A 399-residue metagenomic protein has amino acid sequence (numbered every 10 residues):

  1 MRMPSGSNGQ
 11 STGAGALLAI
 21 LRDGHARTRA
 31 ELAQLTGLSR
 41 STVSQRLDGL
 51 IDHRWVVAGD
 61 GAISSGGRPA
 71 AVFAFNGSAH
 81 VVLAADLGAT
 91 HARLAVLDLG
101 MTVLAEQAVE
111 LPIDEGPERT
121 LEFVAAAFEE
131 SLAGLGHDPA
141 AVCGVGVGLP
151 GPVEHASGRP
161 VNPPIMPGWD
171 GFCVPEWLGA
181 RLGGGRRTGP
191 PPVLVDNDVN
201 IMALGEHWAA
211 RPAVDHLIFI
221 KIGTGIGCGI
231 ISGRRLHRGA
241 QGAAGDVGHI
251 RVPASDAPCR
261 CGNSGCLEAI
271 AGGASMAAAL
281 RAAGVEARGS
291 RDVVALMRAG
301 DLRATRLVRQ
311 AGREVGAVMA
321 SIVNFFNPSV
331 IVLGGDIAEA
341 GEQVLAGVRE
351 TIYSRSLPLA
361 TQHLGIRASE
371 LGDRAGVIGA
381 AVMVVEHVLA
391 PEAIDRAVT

Functional and structural regions predicted by a protein language model:
M1-P69, F73, E392-T399: Nucleotide/phosphate-binding catalytic cleft detector across ATP-hydrolyzing and phosphate-transferring enzymes
G6, S11, A19-R22, L194-W208 (+1 more regions): Glycine-rich phosphate-binding/hydrolytic loop that grips phosphoryl groups
T28, S264-V332, G365: A mobile "lid/hinge" subdomain adjacent to the ATP/sugar-phosphate binding pocket shared across diverse ATP-dependent
P69-E106, F219-S232: Gly/Thr-rich phosphate-binding beta-strand-loop-beta motif of the actin/hexokinase/Hsp70
V103-H216, Q343-S354: Glycine-rich phosphate-binding loop and adjoining helix at the ATP-binding site of ATP-dependent phosphoryl-transfer
R211-I270: Glycine-rich phosphate-binding loop of actin/hexokinase-like ATP-binding domains
